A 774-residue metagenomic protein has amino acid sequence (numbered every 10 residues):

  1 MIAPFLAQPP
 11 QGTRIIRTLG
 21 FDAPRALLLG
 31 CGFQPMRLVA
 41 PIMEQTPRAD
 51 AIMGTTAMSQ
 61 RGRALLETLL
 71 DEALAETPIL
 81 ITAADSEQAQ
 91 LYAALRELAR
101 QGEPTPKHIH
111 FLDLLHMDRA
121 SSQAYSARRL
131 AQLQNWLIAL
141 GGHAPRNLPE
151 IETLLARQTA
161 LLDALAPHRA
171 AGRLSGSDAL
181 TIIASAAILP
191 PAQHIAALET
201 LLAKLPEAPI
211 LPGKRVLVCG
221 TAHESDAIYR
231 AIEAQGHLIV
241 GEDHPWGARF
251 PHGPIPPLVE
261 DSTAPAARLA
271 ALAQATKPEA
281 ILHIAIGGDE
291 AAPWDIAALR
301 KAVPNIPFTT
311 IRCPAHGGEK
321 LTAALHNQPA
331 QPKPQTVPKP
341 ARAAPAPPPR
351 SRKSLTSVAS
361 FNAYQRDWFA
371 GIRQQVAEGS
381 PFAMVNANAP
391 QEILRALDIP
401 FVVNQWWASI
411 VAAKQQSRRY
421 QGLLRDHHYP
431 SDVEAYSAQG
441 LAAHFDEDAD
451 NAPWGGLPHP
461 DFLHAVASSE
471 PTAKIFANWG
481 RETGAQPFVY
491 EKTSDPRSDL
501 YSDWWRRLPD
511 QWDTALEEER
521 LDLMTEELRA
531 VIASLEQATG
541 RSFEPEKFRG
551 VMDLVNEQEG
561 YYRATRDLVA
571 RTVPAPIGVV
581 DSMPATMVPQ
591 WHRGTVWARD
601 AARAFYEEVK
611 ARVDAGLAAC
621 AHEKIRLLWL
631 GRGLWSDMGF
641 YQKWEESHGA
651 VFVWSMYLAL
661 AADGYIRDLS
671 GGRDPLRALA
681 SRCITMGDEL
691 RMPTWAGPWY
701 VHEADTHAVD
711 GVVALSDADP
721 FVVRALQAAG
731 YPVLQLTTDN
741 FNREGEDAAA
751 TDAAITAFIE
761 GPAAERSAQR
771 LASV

Functional and structural regions predicted by a protein language model:
M1-T18, A127, A131-W246, F250-P251 (+2 more regions): A charged, amphipathic alpha-helical module
R17-T18, D22-R96, M384, N388-G456 (+3 more regions): An N-terminal, globular interaction/scaffold subdomain
T18-R25, A83-Q90, V218-D226, G287-W294 (+6 more regions): Gly/Ser/Thr-rich loops at beta-strand to alpha-helix junctions that form or flank small-molecule/cofactor-binding
L19-A23, L27-P41, T46-R48, G213 (+5 more regions): Redox- and metal-dependent alpha/beta enzyme cores, enriched for Fe-S-associated oxidoreductases and cofactor-handling
L66-L70, L258-E279, W294-D295, D448-A452 (+2 more regions): A short, acidic, amphipathic alpha-helical segment used as a generic capping/interface helix at domain edges
A73-A164, G456-E546, G550, V555-E557 (+1 more regions): Internal, well-ordered alpha/beta segment that forms a basic, Gly-enriched binding/recognition surface
E76-A84, P278-G287, H459-A467, V709-D717: Acidic beta-strand-to-loop metal/phosphate-binding motif
W294-L355, P720-V774: Peripheral docking tails and interdomain loops at the edges of cofactor- or intermediate-handling domains
